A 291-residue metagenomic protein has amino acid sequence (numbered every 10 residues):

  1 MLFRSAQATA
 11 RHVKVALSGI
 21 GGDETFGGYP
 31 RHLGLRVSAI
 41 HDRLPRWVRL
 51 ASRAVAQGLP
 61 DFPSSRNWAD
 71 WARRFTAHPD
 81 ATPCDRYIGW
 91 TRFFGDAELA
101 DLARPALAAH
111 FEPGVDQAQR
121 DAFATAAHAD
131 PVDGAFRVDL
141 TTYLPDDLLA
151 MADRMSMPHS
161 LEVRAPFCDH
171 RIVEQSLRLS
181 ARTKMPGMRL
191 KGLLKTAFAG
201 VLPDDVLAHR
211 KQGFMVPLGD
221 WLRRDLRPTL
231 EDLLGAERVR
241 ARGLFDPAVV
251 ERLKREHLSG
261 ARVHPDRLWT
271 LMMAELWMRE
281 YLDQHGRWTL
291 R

Functional and structural regions predicted by a protein language model:
M1-L2: Short, small-residue-biased leader/transition segments that mark boundaries at the very start of proteins
A6-A10: Short amphipathic alpha-helices and their capping/turn segments at secondary-structure boundaries
R11, V15-L17, S65-R291: Adenosyl-5′-phosphate
V13-Y29: Short acidic/histidine-rich active-site segments
D23-F26, H32-G34, P217, H264: Short, electropositive, low-hydrophobicity segments enriched in small/polar residues
F26-S52: A mobile, often basic/glycine-rich helix-loop segment that functions as the active-site lid/recognition loop
A54-S64: Primarily interfacial, aromatic-capped hydrophobic alpha-helices that serve as membrane anchors
